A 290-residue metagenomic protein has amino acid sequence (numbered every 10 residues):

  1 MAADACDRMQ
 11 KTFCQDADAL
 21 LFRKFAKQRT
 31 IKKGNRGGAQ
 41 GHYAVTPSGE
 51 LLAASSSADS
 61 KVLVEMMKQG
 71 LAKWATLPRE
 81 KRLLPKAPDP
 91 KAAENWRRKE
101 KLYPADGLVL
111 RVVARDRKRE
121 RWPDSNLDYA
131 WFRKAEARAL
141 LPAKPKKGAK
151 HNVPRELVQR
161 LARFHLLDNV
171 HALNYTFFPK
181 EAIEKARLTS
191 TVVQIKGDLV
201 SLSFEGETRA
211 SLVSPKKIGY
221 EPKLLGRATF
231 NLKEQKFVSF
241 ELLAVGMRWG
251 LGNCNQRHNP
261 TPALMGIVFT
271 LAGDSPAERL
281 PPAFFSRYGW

Functional and structural regions predicted by a protein language model:
M1-L20: Thiol-based oxidoreductase modules, predominantly thioredoxin-like and allied folds used for disulfide exchange
A5-M9, G49-L51, D59-K61, T208-A210: Solvent-exposed loop/turn segments at secondary-structure junctions within structured extracellular/periplasmic domains
F13-C14, S56-S57, L242: Short coil/turn segments at secondary-structure boundaries
C14-F25, E207-S211: Short, positively charged
D18-F22, Q28-P78: Non-catalytic, surface beta->alpha helical segment in thiol-disulfide oxidoreductase systems
L77-P88: Activation corresponds to long, low-complexity, non-globular regions
K86-W290: Acidic, serine/threonine-rich low-complexity disordered tracts
